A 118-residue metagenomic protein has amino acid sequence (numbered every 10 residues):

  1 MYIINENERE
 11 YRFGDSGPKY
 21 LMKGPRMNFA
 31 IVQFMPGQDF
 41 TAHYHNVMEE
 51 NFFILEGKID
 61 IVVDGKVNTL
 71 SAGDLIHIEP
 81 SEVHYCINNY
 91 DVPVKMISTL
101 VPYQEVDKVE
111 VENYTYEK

Functional and structural regions predicted by a protein language model:
M1-N28, V111-K118: A short, N-terminal "cap"/entry segment at the start of jelly-roll beta-barrel domains of the cupin/DSBH fold
P25-M27, V47, D91-V92: Short strand-connecting beta-turns/loops that link adjacent beta-strands
F29-Q33, N51, L75-H77: Conserved hydrophobic/aromatic beta-strand scaffold that supports enzyme active sites
A30-H45: Conserved short histidine dyad/triad with adjacent acidic residue
D39-T41, D60, I76, P80-C86: Histidine-centered metal-chelating micro-motifs
V47-E49, I54-I59: Glycine- and acidic-residue-biased ligand/ion/polar-headgroup-sensing regions
G65-P80: Short acidic-glycine-tyrosine-enriched beta hairpin
P80-V106: Ligand-binding loop in jelly-roll beta-barrel domains
